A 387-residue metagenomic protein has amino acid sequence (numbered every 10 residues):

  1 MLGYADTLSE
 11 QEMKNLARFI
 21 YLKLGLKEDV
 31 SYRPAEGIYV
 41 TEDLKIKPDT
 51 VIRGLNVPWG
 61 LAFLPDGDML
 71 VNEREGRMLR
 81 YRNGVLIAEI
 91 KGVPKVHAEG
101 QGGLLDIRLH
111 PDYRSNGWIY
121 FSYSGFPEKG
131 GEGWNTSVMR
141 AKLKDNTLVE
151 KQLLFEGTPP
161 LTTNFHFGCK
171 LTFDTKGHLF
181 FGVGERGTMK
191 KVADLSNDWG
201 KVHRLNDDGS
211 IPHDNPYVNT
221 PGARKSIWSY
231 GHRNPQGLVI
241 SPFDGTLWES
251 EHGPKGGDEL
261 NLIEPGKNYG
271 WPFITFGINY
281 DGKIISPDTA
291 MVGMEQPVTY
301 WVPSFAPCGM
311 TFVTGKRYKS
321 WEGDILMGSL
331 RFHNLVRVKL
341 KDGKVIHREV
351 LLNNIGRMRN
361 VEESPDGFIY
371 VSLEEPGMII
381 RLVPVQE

Functional and structural regions predicted by a protein language model:
L2-K14: Electron-transfer interface patches adjacent to heme c in soluble/periplasmic c-type cytochromes and di-/multiheme
E12-M13, I20-M189, G237-I240, G245-G253 (+2 more regions): Acidic, Gly/Ser/Thr-rich repeat motifs that build Ca2+-stabilized beta-propeller blades
E28-K47, T147-L148, D208-T220, F273-G293 (+1 more regions): Blade/loop signatures of beta-propeller domains
D49-I52, I87-P94, V149-E156, G209-Y217 (+3 more regions): Beta-propeller fold detector
N135-N146, L195-D208, L262-E264: Beta-propeller blade signature
A223-L262: Repeat-solenoid scaffold signature
H232, K344-P365: Conserved blade-ending motifs and adjacent loop-strand segments that build the rim/top face of beta-propeller domains
